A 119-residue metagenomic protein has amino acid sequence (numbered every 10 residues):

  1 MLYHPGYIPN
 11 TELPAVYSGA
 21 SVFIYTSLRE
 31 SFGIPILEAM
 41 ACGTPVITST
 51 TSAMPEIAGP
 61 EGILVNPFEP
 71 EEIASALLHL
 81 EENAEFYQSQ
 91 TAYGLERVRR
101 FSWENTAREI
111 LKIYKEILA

Functional and structural regions predicted by a protein language model:
M1-P9, V16, I63-L64: Active-site donor-binding acidic/aromatic loop of nucleotide-activated sugar and phosphosugar transferases involved
V16-I34, T44-P45: Acidic donor-binding loop of glycosyltransferase active sites
L28, A41-A58, P67-P70: Short glycine-rich donor-binding/catalytic loop of glycosyltransferases that coordinates the nucleotide-sugar
S31-P35, T50, S102: Active-site helix-initiating loop/hinge in glycosyltransferases
I63-P70, H79-A84: Conserved acidic donor-binding segment of nucleotide-sugar-dependent glycosyltransferases
F86-R100, E109-K112, E116: A short, well-ordered alpha-helix in the C-terminal region of glycosyltransferases
